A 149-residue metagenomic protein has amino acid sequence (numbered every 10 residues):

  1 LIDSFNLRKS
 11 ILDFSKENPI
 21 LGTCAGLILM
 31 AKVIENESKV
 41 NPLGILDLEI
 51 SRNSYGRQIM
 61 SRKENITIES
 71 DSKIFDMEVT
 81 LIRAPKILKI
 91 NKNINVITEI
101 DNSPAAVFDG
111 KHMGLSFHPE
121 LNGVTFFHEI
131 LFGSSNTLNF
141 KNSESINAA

Functional and structural regions predicted by a protein language model:
L1-T23, L27-I34: Flexible gly/pro-rich beta->alpha loop and the following alpha-helix that scaffold active-site loops
K16, I50-S54, N139-N147: Short, conserved aromatic-histidine micro-motifs
P19-I20, L43, V79, G114: A residue-level structural signature of the nucleotidyltransferase/glycosyltransferase Rossmann-like core
I34-S103: Pocket-forming structural segment of enzyme catalytic cores
S61, D76, R83-A149: C-terminal and late-domain segments of enzyme folds
